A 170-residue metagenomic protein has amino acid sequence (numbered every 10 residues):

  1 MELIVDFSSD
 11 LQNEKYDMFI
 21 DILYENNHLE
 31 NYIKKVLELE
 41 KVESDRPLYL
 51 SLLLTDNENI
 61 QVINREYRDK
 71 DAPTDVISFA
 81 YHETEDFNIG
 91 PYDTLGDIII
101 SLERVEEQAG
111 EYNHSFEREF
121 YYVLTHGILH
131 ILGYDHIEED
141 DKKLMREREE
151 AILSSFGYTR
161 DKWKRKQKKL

Functional and structural regions predicted by a protein language model:
M1-Y121, L132-L170: An acidic/histidine-cluster motif and surrounding catalytic segment that typifies divalent-metal-assisted enzyme active
L129: Conserved ATP-binding N-box helix of the HATPase_c
